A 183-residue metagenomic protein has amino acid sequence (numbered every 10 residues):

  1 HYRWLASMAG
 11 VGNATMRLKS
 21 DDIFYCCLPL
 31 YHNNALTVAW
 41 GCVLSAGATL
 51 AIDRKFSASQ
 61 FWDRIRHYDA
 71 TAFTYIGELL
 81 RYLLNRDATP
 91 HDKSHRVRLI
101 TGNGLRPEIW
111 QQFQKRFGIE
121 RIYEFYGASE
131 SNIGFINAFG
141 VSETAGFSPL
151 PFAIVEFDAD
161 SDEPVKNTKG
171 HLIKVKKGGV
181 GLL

Functional and structural regions predicted by a protein language model:
R3: Ca2+-coordinating acidic residues in Ca2+-binding motifs
A6-I23, Y31-T71, R86: Conserved AMP-binding/adenylation subdomain of ANL enzymes
I23-C26, L183: Short, well-ordered beta-strand segments
L28-H32, K174-K176: AMP-binding (ANL) adenylation modules
L28-P29, D53-R54, I76, G102-N103: Glycine- and other small-residue-rich loops at beta-strand/loop junctions that grip anionic moieties
S45-A48, H67-I76, L84-A159, L172: Gly/Ser/Thr-rich phosphate-binding loop
I154-L183: Conserved beta-loop-beta connector loops within the AMP-binding
